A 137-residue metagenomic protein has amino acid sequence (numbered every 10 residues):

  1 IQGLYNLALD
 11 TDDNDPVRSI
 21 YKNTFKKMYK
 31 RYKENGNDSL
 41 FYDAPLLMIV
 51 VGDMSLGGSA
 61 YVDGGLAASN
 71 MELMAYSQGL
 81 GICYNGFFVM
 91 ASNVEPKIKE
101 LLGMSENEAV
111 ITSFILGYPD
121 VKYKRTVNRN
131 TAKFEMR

Functional and structural regions predicted by a protein language model:
I1-V62: Glycine/small-residue-rich phosphate/adenosyl-binding loop
D15, N23, S92-P96, E108: Generic alpha-helical secondary structure signal
S19, L80-V89, G117-K124: Low-complexity, flexible helical/coil segments
E34-N35, P96-K99, V121-K122: A short, acidic/glycine-rich surface segment
N35-G36, N93, R129-T131: Residue-level signal for pocket-adjacent positions within structured domains
S39-Y42, L102-N107: Solvent-exposed alpha-helices and their adjacent loops that cap or buttress functional pockets in soluble metabolic
L46-E100: Small-aliphatic-rich amphipathic alpha-helix that forms the alpha element of a beta-alpha
M104-R137: C-terminal helix-cap and adjacent tail motif
